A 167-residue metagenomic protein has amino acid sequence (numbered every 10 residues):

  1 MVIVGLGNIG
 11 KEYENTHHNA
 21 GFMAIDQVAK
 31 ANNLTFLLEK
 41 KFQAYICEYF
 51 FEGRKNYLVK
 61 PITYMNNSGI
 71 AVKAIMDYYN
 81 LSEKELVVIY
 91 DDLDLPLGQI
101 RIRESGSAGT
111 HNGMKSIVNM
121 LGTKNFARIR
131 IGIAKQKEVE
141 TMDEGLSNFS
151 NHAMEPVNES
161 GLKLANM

Functional and structural regions predicted by a protein language model:
V2-S105, K115, N119-I129, K135-S150 (+1 more regions): Nucleotide and nucleotide-moiety/phosphate-recognizing core
A108: Phosphate- and other anionic-substrate recognition elements at nucleic-acid/protein interfaces
H111: Glycine-rich phosphate-binding loop at the start of an alpha helix
N151-M167: Short, intrinsically disordered, charge-balanced linker/junction segments flanking boundaries in proteins
